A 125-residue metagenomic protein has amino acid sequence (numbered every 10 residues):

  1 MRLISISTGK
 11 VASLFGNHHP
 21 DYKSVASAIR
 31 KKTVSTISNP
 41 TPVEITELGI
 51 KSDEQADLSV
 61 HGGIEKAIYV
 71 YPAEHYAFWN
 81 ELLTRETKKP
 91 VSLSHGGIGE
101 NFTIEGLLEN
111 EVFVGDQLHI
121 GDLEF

Functional and structural regions predicted by a protein language model:
M1-I120, E124: Electropositive, beta-rich accessory/interaction domains or terminal extensions that provide binding surfaces
